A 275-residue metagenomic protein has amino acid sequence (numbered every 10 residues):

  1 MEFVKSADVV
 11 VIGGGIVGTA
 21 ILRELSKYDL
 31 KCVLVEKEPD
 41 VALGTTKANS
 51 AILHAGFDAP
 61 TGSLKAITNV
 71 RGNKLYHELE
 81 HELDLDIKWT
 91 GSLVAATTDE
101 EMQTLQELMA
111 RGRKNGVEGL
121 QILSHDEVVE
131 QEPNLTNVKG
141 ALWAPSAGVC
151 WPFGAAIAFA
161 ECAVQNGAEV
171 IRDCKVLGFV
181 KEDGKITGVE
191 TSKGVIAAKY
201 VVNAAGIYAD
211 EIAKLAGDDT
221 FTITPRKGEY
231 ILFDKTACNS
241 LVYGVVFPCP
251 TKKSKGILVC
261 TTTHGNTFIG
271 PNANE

Functional and structural regions predicted by a protein language model:
F3-V17, V33: Beta1/beta-strand and adjacent pyrophosphate-binding region of the FAD-binding site in flavoprotein oxidoreductases
V17, D40, Y208: Conserved Rossmann-like nucleotide-cofactor binding loop
A20-K27, L53, D84-K88, G178-V180 (+2 more regions): Active-site substrate-recognition segment that forms the wall of the catalytic cavity or substrate channel
S26-K47: Glycine-rich FAD pyrophosphate-binding loop
L30-C32, G119-L120, V201: Hydrophobic anchor at the start of a short beta-strand that flanks the dinucleotide cofactor-binding loop
E36, W89, S124-H125, R172-C174: Short loop/edge segments at beta-strand edges and connector loops that shape dinucleotide/nucleotide cofactor-binding
A51-Q131, G256-I257: Dinucleotide-binding Rossmann-like beta1-alpha1 core, especially the glycine-rich loop that anchors the ADP
L142-Y200: Helical element adjacent to the flavin cofactor pocket in flavoenzyme catalytic cores
